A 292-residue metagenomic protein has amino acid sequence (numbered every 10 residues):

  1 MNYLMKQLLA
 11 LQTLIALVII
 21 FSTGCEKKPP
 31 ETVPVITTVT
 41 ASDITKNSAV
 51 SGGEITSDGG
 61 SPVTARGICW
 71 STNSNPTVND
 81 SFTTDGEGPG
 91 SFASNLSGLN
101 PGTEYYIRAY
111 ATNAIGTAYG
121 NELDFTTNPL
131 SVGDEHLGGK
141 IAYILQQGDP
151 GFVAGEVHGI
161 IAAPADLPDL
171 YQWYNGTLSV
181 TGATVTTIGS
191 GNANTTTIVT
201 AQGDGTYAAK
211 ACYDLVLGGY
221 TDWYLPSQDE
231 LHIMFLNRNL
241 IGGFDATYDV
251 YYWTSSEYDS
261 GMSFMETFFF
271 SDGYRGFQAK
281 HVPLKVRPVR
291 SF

Functional and structural regions predicted by a protein language model:
M1-V33: Bacterial Sec-dependent N-terminal signal peptides
C25-P129: Short, surface-exposed linear motifs at loops/turns and structural transition points
K27, S51-G53, D124-G218, S271-G273 (+1 more regions): Short, compositionally biased
A41, T64-R66, Q147, G205 (+2 more regions): C-terminal, surface-exposed recognition/capping segments
N47, T64, N121, H158-I160 (+2 more regions): A generic secondary-structure signal marking the coil-to-beta-strand transition
I107, D222-L225: K/E-rich alpha-helical interaction surfaces of small helical-bundle regulatory domains
A162, L225-P226: GIY-YIG nuclease signature motif recognition
